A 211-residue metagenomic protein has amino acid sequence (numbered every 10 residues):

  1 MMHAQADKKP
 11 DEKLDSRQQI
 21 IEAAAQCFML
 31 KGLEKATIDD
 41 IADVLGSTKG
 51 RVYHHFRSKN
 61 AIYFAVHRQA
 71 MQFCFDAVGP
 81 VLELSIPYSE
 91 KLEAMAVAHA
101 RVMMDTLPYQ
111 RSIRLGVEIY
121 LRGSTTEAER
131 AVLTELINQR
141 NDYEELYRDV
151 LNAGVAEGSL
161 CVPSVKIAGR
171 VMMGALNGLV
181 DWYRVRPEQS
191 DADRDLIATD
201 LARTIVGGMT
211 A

Functional and structural regions predicted by a protein language model:
M1-D7, A98-V102, N141-A156, M173-A211: C-terminal peripheral helix-coil segments that are non-catalytic and often amphipathic
M2, K8, Q19, A23 (+1 more regions): Helix-turn-helix
D15-Q26, L30, V44, A61-L84 (+9 more regions): Alpha-helical structural segments
L30-L33, H54, E83, N152 (+1 more regions): Helix-turn-helix/winged-helix DNA-binding modules
Q72-F75, G123-A156, I167-R170, L196: Amphipathic alpha-helical packing segments from all-alpha helical-bundle domains
V81, S85, V117-S124, Y183-P187: Secondary-structure edge/capping motif, primarily at the C-terminal ends of alpha-helices and the immediately following
M95-A98, L115-I119, V171, A175: Short acidic/histidine-centered micro-motifs embedded in hydrophobic/aromatic stretches that mark compact functional
D105-A131: Amphipathic alpha-helical segments used for helix-helix packing
